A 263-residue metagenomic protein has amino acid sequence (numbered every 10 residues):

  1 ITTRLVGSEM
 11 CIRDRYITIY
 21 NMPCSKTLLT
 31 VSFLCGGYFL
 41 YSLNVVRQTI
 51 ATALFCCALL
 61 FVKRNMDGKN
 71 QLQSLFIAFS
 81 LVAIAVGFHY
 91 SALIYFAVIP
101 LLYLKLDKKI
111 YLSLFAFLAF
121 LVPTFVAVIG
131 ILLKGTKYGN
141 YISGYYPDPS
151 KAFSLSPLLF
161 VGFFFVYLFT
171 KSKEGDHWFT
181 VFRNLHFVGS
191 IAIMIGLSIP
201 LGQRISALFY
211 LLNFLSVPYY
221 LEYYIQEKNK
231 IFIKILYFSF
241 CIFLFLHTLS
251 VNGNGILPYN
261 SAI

Functional and structural regions predicted by a protein language model:
I1-G7, C11-D14: Single conserved hydrophobic/aromatic residue that forms the stacking wall/gate of nucleotide- or nucleobase-binding
Y16-G36: Transmembrane-helix signature of polytopic, membrane-embedded enzymes that assemble or transfer cell-envelope glycans
Y38-Y41, F61, F76-L101, S190-M194: Membrane-interface alpha helices of multi-pass inner-membrane proteins
L43-I50: Short acidic/glycine- and proline-prone juxtamembrane loop motifs at membrane-interface regions of multi-pass membrane
F55-S74: Membrane-interface transmembrane helices that cradle and orient dolichyl/undecaprenyl
A97-L211, T248-I263: Alpha-helical transmembrane segments and terminal signal-anchor/GPI-anchor hydrophobic tails, characterized by long
A116-F117, E227-H247: Signature aromatic-anchored transmembrane alpha helix within multi-pass, membrane-resident enzymes that catalyze glycan
A207-F232: Hydrophobic transmembrane alpha-helices and their immediate junctions
